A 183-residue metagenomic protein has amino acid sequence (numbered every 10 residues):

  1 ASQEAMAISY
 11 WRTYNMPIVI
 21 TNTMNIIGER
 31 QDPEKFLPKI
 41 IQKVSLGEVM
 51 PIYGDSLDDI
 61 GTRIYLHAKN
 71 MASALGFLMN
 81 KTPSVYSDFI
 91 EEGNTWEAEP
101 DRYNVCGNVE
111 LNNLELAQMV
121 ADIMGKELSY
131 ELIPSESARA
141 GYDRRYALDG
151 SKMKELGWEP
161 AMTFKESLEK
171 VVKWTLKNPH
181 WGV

Functional and structural regions predicted by a protein language model:
A1-E4, Q31-P38, I64-Y65, E110: Short-chain dehydrogenase/reductase
A1-V19, V44-L46: Active-site Tyr-X1-5-Lys
I8, P38, Q118: Active-site phosphate/pyrophosphate- and oxyanion-stabilizing loops and adjacent acidic/basic residues in soluble
I8, R30-P33, G157: Short, function-defining helix-loop hinge/capping sites that tune catalysis or transport
M16-P38, I60: Flexible, glycine-rich beta-alpha linker
V44-V183: C-terminal substrate-binding subdomain of Rossmann-fold SDR/epimerase-dehydratase oxidoreductases
